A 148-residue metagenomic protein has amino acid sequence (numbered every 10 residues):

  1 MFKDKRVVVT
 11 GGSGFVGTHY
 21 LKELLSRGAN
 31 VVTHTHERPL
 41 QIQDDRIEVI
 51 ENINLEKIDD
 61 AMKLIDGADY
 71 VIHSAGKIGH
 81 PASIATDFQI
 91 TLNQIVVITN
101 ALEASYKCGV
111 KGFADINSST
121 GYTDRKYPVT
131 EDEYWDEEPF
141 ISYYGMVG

Functional and structural regions predicted by a protein language model:
K3-D4, A68, V110: Phosphate-coordination loops involved in phosphoryl transfer and adenosine-cofactor binding
R6-R27: N-terminal Rossmann NAD(P)H-binding glycine-rich loop of SDR-like oxidoreductase domains
T10, H34, V71-A75, F113-S119: SDR active-site strand-loop-helix element
A29-E37: Conserved glycine-rich Rossmann-like NAD(P)H-binding loop of the short-chain dehydrogenase/reductase
D45-K57: Rossmann-fold cofactor-recognition segment
L55-N93: NAD(P)H-binding glycine-rich loop region in Rossmannoid oxidoreductase-like domains and their noncatalytic homologs
Y70, T86-N100, E138, S142 (+1 more regions): Glycine-rich NAD(P)-binding loop of the Rossmann-fold in SDR/ketoreductase-type enzymes
T99-Y143: Conserved Rossmann-fold NAD(P)-dependent oxidoreductase catalytic core, especially the SDR/UDP-sugar
